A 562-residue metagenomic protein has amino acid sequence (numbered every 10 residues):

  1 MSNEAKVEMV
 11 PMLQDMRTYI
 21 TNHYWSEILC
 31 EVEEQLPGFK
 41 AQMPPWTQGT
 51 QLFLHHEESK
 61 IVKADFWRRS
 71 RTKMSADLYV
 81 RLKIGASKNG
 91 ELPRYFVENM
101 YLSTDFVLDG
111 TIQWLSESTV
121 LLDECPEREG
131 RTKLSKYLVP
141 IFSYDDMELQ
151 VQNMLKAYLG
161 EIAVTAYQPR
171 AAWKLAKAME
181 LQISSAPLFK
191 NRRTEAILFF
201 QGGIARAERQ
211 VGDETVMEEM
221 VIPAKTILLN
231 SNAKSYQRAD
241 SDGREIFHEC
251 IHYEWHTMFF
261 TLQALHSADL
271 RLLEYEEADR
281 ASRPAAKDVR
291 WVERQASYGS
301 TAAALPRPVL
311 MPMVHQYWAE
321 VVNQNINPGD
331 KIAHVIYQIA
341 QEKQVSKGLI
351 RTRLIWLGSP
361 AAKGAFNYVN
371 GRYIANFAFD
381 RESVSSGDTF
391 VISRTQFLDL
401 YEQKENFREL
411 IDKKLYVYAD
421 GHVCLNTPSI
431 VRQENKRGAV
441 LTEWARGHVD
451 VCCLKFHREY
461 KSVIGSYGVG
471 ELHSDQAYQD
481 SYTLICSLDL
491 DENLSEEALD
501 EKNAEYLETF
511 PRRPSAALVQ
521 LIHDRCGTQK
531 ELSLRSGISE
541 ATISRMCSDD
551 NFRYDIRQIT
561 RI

Functional and structural regions predicted by a protein language model:
S2-K73, V309-D500, L507: Pan-zinc metallopeptidase signature
Y79-M217, I222: Contiguous, non-catalytic segments that form substrate-binding/exosite surfaces or channel walls
S184-I246, C250-Q263, A498: Active-site scaffold of zinc-dependent metalloenzymes
G243-R244, H256-K287, Q316: Post-HEXXH active-site segment of zinc metalloproteases
P284-K287, W291-N325: Short helix/loop segments within enzyme catalytic domains that coordinate or immediately flank catalytic cofactors
L499-G527: A short, Lys/Arg-rich alpha-helix, primarily the initiator
C526-R545: Short alpha-helical DNA-recognition segment
D550-R561: Short, basic-rich loop-to-helix N-cap that marks the start of a DNA-contacting helix
